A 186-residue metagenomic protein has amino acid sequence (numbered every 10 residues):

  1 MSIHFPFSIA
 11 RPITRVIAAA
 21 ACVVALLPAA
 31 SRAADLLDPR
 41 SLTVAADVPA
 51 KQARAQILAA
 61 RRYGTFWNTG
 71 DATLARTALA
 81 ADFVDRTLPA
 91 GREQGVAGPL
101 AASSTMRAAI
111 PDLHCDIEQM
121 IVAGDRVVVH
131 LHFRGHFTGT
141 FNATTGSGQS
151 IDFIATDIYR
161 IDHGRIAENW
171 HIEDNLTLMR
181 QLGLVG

Functional and structural regions predicted by a protein language model:
I3-A18: Bacterial N-terminal signal peptides that target proteins for export
F5, A21-C22, S104: Residue-level detector of alpha-helical transmembrane segments in integral membrane proteins
T14-P28: Bacterial N-terminal signal peptides
A33-T77, A81, V185: Short, low-complexity N-terminal intrinsically disordered segments enriched in polar/charged residues
A34-Q52, L100-G186: A beta-strand edge to alpha-helix "cap/lid" segment located at domain peripheries
L58, A72-G124: A solvent-exposed, acidic/Ser-Thr-rich amphipathic alpha-helical stretch
Y63, T87-A90, S147: Conserved short-loop catalytic and cofactor-binding motifs
F66-T69, P89, I172: Residues at alpha-helix boundaries and the short loops/turns that link adjacent helices
